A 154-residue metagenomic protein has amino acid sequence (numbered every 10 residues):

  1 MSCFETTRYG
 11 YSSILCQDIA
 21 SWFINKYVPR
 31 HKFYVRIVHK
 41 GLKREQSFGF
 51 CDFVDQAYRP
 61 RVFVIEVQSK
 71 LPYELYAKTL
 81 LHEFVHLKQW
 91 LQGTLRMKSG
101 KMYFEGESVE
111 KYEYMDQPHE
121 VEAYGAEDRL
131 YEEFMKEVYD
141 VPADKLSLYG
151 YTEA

Functional and structural regions predicted by a protein language model:
M1-Y11, Y34-Q46: Hydrophobic or amphipathic, alpha-helical segments that drive membrane association/targeting
G10, I14, E74-L75, T79 (+1 more regions): Soluble non-cytosolic domains of exported or imported proteins
Y11-K32: Zn2+-dependent metallopeptidase catalytic core
R30, Y34, T94-L95, E137-V141: Short, polar/charged, Gly/Pro-enriched helix-capping and turn/loop motifs at alpha-helix termini and inter-helix linkers
L42-E74, W90-L91: Active-site scaffold of zinc-dependent metalloenzymes
E74, W90-V121: Post-HEXXH active-site segment of zinc metalloproteases
K78-L91, A123: Active-site recognition of the HExxH zinc-binding catalytic motif
E113-Q117, E127-A154: Long, well-structured alpha-helical subdomains associated with metal-dependent extracellular/ecto-lumenal hydrolases
